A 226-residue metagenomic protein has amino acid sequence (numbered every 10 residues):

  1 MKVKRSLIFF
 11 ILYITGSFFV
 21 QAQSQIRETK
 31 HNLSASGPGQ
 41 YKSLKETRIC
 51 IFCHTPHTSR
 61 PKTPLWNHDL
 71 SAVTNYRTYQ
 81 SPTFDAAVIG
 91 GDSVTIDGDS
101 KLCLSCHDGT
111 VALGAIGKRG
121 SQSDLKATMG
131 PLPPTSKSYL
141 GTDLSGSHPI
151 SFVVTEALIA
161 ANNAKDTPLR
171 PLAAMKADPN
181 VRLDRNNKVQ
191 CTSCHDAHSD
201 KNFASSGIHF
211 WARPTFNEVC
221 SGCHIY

Functional and structural regions predicted by a protein language model:
M1-I8: Bacterial N-terminal signal peptides that target proteins for export
F9-S17: Bacterial N-terminal signal peptides
F18-I51, T55-Y226: C-type cytochrome heme-c attachment and multiheme electron-transfer modules
